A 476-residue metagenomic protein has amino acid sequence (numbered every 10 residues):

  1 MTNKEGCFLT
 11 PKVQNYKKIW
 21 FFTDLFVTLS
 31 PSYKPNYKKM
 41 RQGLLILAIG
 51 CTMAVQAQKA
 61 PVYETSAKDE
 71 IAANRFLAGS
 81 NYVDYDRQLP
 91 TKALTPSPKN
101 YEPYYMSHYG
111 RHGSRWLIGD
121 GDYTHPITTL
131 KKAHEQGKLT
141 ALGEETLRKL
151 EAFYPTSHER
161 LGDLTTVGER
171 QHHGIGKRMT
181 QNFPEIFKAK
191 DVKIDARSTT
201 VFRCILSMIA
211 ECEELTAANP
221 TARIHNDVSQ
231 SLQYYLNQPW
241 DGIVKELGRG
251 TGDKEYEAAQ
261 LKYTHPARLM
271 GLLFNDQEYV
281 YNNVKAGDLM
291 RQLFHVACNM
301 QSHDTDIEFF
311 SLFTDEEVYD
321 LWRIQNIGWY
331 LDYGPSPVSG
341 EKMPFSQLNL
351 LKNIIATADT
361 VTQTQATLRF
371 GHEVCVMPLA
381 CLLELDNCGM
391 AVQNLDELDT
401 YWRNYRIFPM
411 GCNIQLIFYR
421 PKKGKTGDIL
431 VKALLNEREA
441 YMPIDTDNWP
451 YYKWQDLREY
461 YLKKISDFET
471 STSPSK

Functional and structural regions predicted by a protein language model:
M1, E5-P61: Bacterial Sec-dependent N-terminal signal peptides
Q58-D195, T199-T367, G371-K476: Signature for phosphate-centric chemistry
